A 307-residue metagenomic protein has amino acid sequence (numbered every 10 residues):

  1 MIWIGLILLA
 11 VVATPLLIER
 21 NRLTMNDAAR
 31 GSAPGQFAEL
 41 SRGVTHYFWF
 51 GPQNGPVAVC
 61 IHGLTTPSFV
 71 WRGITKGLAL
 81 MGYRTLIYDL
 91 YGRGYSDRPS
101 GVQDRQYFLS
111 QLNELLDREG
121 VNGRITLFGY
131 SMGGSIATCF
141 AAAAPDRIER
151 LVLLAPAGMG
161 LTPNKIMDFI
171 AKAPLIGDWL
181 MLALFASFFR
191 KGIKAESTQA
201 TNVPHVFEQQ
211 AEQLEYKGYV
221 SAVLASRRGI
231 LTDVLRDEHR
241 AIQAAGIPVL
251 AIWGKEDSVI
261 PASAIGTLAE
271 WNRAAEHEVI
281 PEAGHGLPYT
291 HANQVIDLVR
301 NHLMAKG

Functional and structural regions predicted by a protein language model:
M1-P56, L80-Y83, R236, M304-G307: Alpha/beta-hydrolase fold catalytic core
Q36, S41-R42, F48, L80 (+2 more regions): Active-site loop/oxyanion-hole signature of alpha/beta-hydrolase fold enzymes
F50-Y95: Conserved HGGG/HGGXW glycine-rich cap/lid loop of the alpha/beta-hydrolase fold
G134-P145, L151: Short glycine-enriched nucleophile-adjacent loop and the immediately C-terminal alpha-helix near the catalytic center
A142, R150-W179: Flexible "cap/lid" loop of the alpha/beta hydrolase fold
N164, L182-A245: Conserved alpha/beta-hydrolase catalytic His-Asp/Glu region
A245, A251-W253, D257: Short beta-strand/loop motif that positions the catalytic acidic residue of the alpha/beta-hydrolase fold
A275-G307: Catalytic active-site module of serine/aspartate enzymes centered on a nucleophile-bearing elbow/loop
